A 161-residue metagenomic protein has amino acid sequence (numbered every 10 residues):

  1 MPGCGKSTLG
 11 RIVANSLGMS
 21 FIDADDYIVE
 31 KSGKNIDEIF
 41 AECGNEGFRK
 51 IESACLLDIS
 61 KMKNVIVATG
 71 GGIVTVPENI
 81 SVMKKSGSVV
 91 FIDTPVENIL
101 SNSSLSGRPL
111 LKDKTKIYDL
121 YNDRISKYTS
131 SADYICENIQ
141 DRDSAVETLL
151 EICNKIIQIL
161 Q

Functional and structural regions predicted by a protein language model:
M1: P-loop (Walker A) phosphate-binding loop of NTP-binding proteins
C4: ATP-binding Walker
S7: Walker A/P-loop
I12, S16, S88, S126-Q161: NTP-dependent small-molecule kinase module
D23-V82: ATP-dependent small-molecule kinase phosphotransfer cores that center on conserved nucleotide phosphate-binding segments
S32, F40, E52, S60 (+5 more regions): Short, flexible helix/strand-to-coil boundary loops that buttress conserved ligand/catalytic motifs in alpha/beta
G71-I73, P95-E97, D141: Short glycine-rich anion-binding loops that position phosphate/pyrophosphate groups of nucleotides and phosphorylated
S86-K127: A glycine- and Lys/Arg-enriched "phosphate-lid" helix/loop adjacent to the NTP-binding pocket of small-molecule kinases
